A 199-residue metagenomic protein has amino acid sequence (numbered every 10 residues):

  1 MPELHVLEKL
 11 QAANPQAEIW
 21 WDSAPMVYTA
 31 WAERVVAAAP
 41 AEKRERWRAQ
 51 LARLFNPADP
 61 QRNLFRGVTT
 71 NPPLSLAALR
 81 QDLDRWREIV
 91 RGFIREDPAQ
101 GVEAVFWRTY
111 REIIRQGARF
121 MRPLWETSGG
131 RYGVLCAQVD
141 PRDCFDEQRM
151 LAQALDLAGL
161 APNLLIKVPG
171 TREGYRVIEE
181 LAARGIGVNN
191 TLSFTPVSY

Functional and structural regions predicted by a protein language model:
M1-A49: N- or domain-start disorder-to-order transition segments that initiate the globular core
W47-P60: Short, hydrophobic/aliphatic alpha-helical segments
L51, R62-R66, P72-E173: Active-site beta->alpha loop and helix N-cap motifs at the rims of alpha/beta catalytic domains
L64-F65, A161-P162, V177-V188: Glycine-enriched alpha-helix->loop->beta-strand junction motifs that scaffold or abut catalytic
A154, Y175-I178, Y199: Generic hydrophobic/aromatic pocket-lining and core-packing "Φ" positions
G170-G174, F194-V197: Acidic, metal-coordinating catalytic cores used for nucleic-acid/nucleotide bond scission and strand-transfer chemistry
I186-Y199: Catalytic alpha/beta core domains of metabolic enzymes, predominantly
